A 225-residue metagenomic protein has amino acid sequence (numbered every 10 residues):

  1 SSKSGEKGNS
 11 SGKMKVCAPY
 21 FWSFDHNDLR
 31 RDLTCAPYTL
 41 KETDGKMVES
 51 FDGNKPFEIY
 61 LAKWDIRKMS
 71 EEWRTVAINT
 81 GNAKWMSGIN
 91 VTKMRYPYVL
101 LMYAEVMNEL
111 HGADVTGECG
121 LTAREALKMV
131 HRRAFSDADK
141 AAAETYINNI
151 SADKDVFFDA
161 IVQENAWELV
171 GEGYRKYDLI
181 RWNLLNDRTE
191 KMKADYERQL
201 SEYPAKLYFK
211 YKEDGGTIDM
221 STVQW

Functional and structural regions predicted by a protein language model:
S1-E109, W182-W225: Elongated scaffold/linker segments in the mid-to-C-terminal portions of large proteins
S10-V16, M86, T116-E125, I147-F157 (+1 more regions): Glycine-rich, flexible loop segments associated with nucleotide phosphate handling
D28, V91-A113, G120-R133, V156-E168 (+2 more regions): Extended, hydrophobic/aromatic-rich amphipathic alpha-helical segments that build helical scaffolds
K41-E49, V76-N79, G112-G120, D139-N148: Intrinsically disordered, low-complexity coil segments
F135-A142, Y146-E164, E168-E172, D178-E190 (+2 more regions): Extracellular/surface-associated beta-sandwich interaction domains
